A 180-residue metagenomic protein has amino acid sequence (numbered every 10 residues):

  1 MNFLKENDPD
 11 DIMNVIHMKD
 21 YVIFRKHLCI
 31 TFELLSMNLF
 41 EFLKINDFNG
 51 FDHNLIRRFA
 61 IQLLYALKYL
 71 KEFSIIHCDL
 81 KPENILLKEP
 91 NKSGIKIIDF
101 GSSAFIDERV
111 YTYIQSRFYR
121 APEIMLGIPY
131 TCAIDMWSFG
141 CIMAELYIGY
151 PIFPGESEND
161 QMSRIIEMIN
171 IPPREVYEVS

Functional and structural regions predicted by a protein language model:
H17-K26: Short beta-strand micro-motifs within the conserved protein kinase catalytic domain, predominantly in the N-lobe
R25-E33, F40: A conserved loop-to-beta-strand element in the N-lobe of protein kinase catalytic cores that borders the ATP-binding
F59-A60: Activation segment signature within eukaryotic-like protein kinase domains
K71-K88: Catalytic-loop of the protein kinase fold
Y111-I124: Conserved activation segment of eukaryotic-like protein kinases, specifically the C-terminal portion of the activation
D135: Conserved catalytic-loop aspartate of Hanks-type protein kinases
